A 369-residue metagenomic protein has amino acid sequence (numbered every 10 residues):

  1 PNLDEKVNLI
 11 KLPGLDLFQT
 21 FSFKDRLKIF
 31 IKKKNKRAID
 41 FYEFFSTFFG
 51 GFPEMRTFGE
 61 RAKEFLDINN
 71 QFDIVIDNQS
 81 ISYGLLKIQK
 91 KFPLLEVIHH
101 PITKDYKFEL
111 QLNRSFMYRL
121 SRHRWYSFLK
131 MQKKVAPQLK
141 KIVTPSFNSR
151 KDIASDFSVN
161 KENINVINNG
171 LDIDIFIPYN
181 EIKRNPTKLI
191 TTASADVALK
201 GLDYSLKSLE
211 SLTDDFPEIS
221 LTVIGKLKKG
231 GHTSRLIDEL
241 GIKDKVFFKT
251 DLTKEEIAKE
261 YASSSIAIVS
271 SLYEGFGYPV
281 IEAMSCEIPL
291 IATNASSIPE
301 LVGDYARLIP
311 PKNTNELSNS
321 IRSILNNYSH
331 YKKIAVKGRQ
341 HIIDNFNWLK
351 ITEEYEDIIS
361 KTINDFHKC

Functional and structural regions predicted by a protein language model:
F23-F49, Q89-K133: Acceptor-binding helix/loop patch of EC 2.4 sugar-transfer enzymes, predominantly nucleotide-sugar-dependent
N148, G170: Carbohydrate-associated surface elements
I182-K200, L206-L209: Conserved donor-binding/catalytic core segment of Leloir-type glycosyltransferases
H232-E255: Nucleotide-activated donor-binding/catalytic signature segment of Leloir-type glycosyltransferases, i.e., the conserved
K259-S264: Short alpha-helical donor nucleotide-sugar binding micro-motif in glycosyltransferases
L272: Aromatic "clamp/platform" in nucleotide-sugar-dependent glycosyltransferases that forms part of the donor/acceptor
P289-A292: Short hydrophobic beta-strand element within catalytic cores of glycosyltransferases and related nucleotide-activated
R307-T314, S323-Y328: Conserved acidic donor-binding segment of nucleotide-sugar-dependent glycosyltransferases
